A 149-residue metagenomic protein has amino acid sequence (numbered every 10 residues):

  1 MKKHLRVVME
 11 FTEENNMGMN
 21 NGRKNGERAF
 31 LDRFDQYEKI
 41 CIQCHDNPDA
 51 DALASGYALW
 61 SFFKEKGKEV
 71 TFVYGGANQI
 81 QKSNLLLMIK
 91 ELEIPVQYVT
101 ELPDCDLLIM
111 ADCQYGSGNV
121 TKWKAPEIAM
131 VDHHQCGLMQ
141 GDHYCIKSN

Functional and structural regions predicted by a protein language model:
M1-N149: Replace "Mg2+/Mn2+-dependent" with "divalent metal-dependent
